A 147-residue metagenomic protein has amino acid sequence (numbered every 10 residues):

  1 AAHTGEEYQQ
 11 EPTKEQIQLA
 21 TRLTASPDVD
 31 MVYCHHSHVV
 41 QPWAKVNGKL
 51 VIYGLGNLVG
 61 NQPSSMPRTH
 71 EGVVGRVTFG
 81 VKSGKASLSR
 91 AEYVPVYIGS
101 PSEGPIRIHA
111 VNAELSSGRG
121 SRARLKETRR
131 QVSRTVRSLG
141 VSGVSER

Functional and structural regions predicted by a protein language model:
A1-Q9: Short acidic, glycine-rich surface-loop motifs adjacent to enzyme active sites
H3-T4, H38, G56-L58, V94-V96: Active-site beta-loop-alpha junctions enriched in small/polar residues
P12-G75: Conserved beta-sheet core of the metallophosphoesterase superfamily
P67-R147: A short C-terminal boundary segment appended to hydrolase-like catalytic domains
